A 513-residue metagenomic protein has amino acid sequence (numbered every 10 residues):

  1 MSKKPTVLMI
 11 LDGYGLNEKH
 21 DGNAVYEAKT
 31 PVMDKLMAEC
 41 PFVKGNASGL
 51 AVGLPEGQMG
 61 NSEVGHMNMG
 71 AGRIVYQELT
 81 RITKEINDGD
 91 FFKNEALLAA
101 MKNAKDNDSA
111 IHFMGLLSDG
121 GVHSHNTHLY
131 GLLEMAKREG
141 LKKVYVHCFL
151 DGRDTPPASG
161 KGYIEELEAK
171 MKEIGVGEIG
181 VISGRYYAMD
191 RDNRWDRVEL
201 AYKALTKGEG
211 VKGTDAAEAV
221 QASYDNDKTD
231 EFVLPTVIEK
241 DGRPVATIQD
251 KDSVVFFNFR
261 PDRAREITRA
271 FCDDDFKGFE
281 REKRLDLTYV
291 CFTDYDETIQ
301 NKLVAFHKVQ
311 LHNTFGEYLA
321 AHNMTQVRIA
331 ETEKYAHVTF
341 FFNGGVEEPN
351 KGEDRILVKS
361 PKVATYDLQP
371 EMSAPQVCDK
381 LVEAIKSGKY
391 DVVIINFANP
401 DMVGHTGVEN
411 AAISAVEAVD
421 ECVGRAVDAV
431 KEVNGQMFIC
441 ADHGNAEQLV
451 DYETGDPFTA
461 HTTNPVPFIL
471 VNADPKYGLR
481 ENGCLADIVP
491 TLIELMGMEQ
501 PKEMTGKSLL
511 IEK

Functional and structural regions predicted by a protein language model:
M1-K513: Feature captures the catalytic ectodomains and active-site-proximal regions of enzymes that hydrolyze or transfer
